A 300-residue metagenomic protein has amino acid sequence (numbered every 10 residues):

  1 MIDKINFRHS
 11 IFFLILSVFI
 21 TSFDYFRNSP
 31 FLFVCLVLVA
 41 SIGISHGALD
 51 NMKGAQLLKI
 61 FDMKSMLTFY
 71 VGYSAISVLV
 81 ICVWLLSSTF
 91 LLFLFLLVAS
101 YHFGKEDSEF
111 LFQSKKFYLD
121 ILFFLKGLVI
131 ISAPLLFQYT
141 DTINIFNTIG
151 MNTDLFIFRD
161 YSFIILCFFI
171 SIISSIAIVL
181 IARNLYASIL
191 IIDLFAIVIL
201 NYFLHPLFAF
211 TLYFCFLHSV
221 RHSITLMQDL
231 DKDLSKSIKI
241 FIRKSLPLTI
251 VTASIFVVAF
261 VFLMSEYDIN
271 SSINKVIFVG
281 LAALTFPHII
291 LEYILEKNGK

Functional and structural regions predicted by a protein language model:
M1-F13, R243: N-terminal membrane topogenic signal
F13-I20, G72-I81, F103, I172-S174 (+1 more regions): Hydrophobic, membrane-inserted alpha-helices
F19-F33, M264-I269: Short, hydrophobic transmembrane alpha-helix segments
G47-L57, Y101-Q113, I173-L185, L226-M227 (+1 more regions): C-terminal ends of transmembrane helices
Q56-K59, V78-L136, N147-D154: Membrane-interface helix-loop-helix junctions at boundaries between adjacent transmembrane segments
L97-Y101, E106, I121-T142, S162-I178 (+4 more regions): Alpha-helical transmembrane segments of multi-pass integral membrane proteins
M151-I164: Short aromatic-rich membrane-water interface segments that cap or initiate transmembrane helices in multi-pass membrane
Y213-L230: Predominantly late transmembrane helices and immediately cytosolic-facing juxtamembrane segments
